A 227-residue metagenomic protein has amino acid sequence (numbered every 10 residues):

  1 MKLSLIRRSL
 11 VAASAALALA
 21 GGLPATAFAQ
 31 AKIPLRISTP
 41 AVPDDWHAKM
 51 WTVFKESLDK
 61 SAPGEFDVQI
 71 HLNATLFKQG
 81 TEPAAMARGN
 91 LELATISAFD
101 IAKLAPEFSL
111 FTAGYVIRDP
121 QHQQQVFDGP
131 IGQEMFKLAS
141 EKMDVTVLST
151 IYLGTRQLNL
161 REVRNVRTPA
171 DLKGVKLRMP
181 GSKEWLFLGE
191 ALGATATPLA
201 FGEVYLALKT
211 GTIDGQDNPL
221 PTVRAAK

Functional and structural regions predicted by a protein language model:
L5-V11: N-terminal export leaders
V11-G22: Bacterial N-terminal signal peptides
L23-T39, D59-D67, E141, R164-K176 (+1 more regions): Immediate post-signal peptide segment of exported/extracytoplasmic ligand-binding proteins
R36-V53, N73-K78, V223: Extracytoplasmic "Venus flytrap"
D44-Q69, K183-F187: Short, polar/charged alpha-helical segment
E56, S97-T195, A207: Contiguous mixed-secondary-structure segments that line small-molecule binding/active-site clefts of soluble domains
P63-F66, E82-I96, G193-A196, T210-N218: Alpha-to-beta junction loops
E184-L186, T195-K227: Pocket-lining segment of extracytoplasmic ligand-binding domains
